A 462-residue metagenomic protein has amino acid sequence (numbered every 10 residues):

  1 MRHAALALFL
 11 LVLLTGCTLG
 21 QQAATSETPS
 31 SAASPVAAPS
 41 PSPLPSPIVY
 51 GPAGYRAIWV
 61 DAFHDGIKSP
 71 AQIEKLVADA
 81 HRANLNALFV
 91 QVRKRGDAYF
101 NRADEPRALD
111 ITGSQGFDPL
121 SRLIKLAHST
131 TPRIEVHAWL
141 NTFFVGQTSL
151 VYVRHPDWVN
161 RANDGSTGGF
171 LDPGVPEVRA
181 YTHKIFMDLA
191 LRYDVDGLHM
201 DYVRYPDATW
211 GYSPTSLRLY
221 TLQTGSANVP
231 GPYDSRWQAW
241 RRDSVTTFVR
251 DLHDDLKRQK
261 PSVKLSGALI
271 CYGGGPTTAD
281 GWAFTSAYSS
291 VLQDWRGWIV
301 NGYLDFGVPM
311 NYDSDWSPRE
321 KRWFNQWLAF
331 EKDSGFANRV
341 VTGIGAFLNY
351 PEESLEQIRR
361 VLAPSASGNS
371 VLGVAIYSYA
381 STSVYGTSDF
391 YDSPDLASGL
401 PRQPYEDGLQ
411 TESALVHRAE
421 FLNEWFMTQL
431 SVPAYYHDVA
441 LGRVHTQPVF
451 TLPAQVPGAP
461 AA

Functional and structural regions predicted by a protein language model:
T15-G16: C-terminal motif of bacterial Sec signal peptides marking the signal peptidase cleavage site
I48-A57, A62-K68, E135-R192, G231: Active-site-adjacent "subsite" loops/lids of carbohydrate-active enzymes
R56-V60, L88-V90, V136-A138, L198-D201 (+4 more regions): Hydrophobic faces of well-ordered beta-strands that scaffold small-molecule active sites in alpha/beta enzyme cores
Q72-A98, R192-G197, G297, N301-G307 (+1 more regions): Catalytic domains of carbohydrate-active enzymes, especially glycoside hydrolases
L76-V77, H81, K94-N141, P232-Q259 (+1 more regions): Aromatic-lined substrate-binding rim segments of carbohydrate-active enzymes
D79, N160-L304, M310-D313: Polysaccharide-binding and catalytic clefts of secreted carbohydrate-active enzymes
A87-V90, D118-N163, H199-Y202, L252-D254 (+1 more regions): Glycine-rich, aromatic-flanked loop segments that form ligand/cofactor-binding clefts across common enzyme folds
L292-K321, F330-A459: Substrate-binding cleft of secreted/luminal carbohydrate-active enzymes
